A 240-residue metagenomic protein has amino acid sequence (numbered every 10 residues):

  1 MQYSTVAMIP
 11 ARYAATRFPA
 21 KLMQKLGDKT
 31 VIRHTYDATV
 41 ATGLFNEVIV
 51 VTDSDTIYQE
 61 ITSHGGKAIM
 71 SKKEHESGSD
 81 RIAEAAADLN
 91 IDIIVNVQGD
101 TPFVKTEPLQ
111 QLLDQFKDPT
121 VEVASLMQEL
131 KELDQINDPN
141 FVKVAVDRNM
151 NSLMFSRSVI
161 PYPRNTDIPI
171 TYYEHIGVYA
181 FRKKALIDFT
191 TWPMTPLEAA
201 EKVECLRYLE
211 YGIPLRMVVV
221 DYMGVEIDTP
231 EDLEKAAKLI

Functional and structural regions predicted by a protein language model:
Y3-V51: N-terminal glycine-rich phosphate-binding loop and ensuing alpha1 helix
A7, V48-V50, I94, A124 (+2 more regions): Hydrophobic/aromatic residues located in beta-strands of well-ordered beta-sheets within soluble catalytic
F45, I91, D118-E122: Short, high-confidence coil segments that cap the C-terminus of an alpha-helix and link into the following beta-strand
I49, D55-D114: Short phosphate-binding loop-to-helix
V104-W192: Conserved core of the sugar-phosphate nucleotidyltransferase
I170-I240: Conserved alpha/beta core of the MobA/IspD/sugar-nucleotide pyrophosphorylase nucleotidyltransferase superfamily
